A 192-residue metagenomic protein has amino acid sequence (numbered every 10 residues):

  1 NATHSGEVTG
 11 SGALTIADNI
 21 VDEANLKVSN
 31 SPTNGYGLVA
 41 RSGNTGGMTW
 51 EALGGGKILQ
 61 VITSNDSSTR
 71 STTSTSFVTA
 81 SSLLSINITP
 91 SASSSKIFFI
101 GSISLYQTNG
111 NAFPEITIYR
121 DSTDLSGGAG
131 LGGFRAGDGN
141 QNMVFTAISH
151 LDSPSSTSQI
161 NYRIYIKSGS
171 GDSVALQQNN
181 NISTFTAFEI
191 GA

Functional and structural regions predicted by a protein language model:
N1-K57, A92-S93, A192: Extracellular repetitive beta-rich solenoid segments
N34, A80-S82: Short, solvent-exposed loop/turn segments enriched in Ser/Thr/Gly
L53-S67: N-terminal leader/pro-regions and domain N-caps
S64-N65, S71-S76, T89-K96, I100-Q159 (+1 more regions): Terminal beta-strand-rich extracellular "head" domains that mediate receptor/glycan or other ligand binding
L84-I86: Extended, low-complexity regulatory regions
